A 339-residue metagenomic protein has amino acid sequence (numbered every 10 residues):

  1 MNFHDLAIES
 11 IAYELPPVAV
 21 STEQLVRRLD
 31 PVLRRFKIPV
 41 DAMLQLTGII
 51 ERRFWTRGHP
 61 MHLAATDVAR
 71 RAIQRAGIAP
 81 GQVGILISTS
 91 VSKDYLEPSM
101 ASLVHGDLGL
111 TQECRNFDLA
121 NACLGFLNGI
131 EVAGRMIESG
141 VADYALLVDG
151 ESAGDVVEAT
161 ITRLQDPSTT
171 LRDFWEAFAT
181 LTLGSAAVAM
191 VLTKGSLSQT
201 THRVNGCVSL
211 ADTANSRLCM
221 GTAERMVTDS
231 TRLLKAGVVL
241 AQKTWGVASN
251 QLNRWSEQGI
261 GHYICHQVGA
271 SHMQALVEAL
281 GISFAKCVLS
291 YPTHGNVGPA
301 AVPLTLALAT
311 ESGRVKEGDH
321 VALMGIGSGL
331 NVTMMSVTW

Functional and structural regions predicted by a protein language model:
M1-R57, D166-V239, K243, I326 (+1 more regions): Condensing-enzyme catalytic core mediating Claisen C-C bond formation in acyl metabolism
F3-H4, P80-G84, T111-R115, S139-A145 (+6 more regions): Short coil/turn connectors at secondary-structure junctions
E9-A12, A120, A145-E151, L192 (+1 more regions): Short beta-strand segments
V20, E97-S99, E131, V156-I161 (+1 more regions): Short acidic, glycine/serine/threonine-rich loops at helix termini
F36-A42, Y95-L110, V156-T169, S216-L218 (+1 more regions): Acidic-glycine-rich active-site phosphate/pyrophosphate-binding loop
I50, Q82-I87, D107-L119, S168-W175 (+2 more regions): Glycine/charged-rich beta-loop-alpha catalytic/anionic-binding loops adjacent to active sites
H62, T66-A69, S92-K93, H105-G106 (+6 more regions): Claisen-condensing/thiolase-fold acyl-transfer catalytic domains that form or cleave C-C bonds in fatty acid
V141-T160, D212-S216: Acyl-CoA/ACP chain-elongation machinery
